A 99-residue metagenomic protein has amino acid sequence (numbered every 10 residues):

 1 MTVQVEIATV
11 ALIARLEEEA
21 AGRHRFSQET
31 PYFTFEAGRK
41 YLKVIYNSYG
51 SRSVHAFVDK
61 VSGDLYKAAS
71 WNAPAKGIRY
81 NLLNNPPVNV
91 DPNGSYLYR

Functional and structural regions predicted by a protein language model:
M1-Q28: Short, non-transmembrane alpha-helical segments in secretory-pathway proteins
R25-Q28, T34, A73, N89-D91: Short linear sequence motifs
E29-A56: Exposed beta-strand-loop-beta-strand "reactive/processing" segments of non-cytosolic proteins
V54-A68: A short, surface-exposed beta-strand/turn
D64-V90: A short, surface-exposed interaction/processing loop segment used at functional sites
V90-R99: Active-site-proximal segments of catalytic enzyme domains that coordinate small-molecule cofactors or metal ions
